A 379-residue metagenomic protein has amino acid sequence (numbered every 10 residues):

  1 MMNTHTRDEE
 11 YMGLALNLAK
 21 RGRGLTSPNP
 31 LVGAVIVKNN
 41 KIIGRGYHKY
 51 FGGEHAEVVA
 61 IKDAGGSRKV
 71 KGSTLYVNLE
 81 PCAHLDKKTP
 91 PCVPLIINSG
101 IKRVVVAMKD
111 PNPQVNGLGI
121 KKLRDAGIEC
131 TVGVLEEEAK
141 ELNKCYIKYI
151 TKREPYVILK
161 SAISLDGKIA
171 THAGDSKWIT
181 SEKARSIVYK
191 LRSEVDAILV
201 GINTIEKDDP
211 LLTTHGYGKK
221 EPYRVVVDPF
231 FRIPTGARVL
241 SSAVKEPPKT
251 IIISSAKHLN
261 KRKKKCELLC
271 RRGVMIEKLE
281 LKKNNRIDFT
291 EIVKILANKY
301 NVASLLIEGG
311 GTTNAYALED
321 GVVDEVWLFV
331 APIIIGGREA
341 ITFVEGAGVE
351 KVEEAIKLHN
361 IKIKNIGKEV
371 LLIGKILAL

Functional and structural regions predicted by a protein language model:
R7-S27, Y149: Short, basic/aromatic recognition patches
A15, G33, C82, L123 (+7 more regions): Residue-level signal for inorganic ion chemistry
V32-N40, S161-A162, L372: Short beta-strand scaffold segments in enzyme catalytic cores
K41-E138, Y223, A256-H258, L318: Zn2+-dependent cytidine deaminase-like catalytic core
K148, E154, L159-L165, I169-Y300 (+1 more regions): Active-site ligand-binding patch in enzyme domains
H258, G346-L379: Conserved histidine-centered catalytic loops in small-molecule metabolism enzymes
V302-G310, N314, E319, W327-F329: Helical hairpin unit composed of two closely spaced alpha helices linked by a short loop
E319-L358: Flexible, gly/pro- and Lys/Arg-enriched active-site loops
